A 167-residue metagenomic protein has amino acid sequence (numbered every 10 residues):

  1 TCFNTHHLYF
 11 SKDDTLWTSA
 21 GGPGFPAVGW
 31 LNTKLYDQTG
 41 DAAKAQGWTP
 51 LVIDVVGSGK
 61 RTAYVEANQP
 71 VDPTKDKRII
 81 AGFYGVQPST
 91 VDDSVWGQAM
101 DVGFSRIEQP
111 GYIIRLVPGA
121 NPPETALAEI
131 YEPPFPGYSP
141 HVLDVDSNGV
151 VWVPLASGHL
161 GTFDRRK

Functional and structural regions predicted by a protein language model:
T1, T33-A81, G119-Y138, R166-K167: Surface-exposed loop and turn segments in beta-propeller and other repeat-based domains that flank or scaffold
T1-H7, S11, T18-P26, K60-T90 (+3 more regions): Signature of short aromatic-glycine-proline-rich micro-motifs recurring in repeat-based ectodomains
H6, L16, G85-V86, P110-T125 (+2 more regions): Ligand-binding pocket scaffold of soluble enzyme catalytic domains
W17, K44-T49, W96, W152: Aromatic (tryptophan-biased) beta-strands that constitute blades/sheets of beta-rich domains
G24-T39, F104-R115, H159-R166: Structural motif
